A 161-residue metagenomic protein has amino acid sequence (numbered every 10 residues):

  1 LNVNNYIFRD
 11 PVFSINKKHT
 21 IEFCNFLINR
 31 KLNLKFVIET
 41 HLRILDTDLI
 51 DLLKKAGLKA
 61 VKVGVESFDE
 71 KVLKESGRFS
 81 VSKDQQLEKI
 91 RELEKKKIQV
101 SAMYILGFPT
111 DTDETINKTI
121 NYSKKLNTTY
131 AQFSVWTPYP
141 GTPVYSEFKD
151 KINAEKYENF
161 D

Functional and structural regions predicted by a protein language model:
N2: Phosphate-binding active sites in nucleotide-utilizing proteins
N5: Glycine-rich, aromatic-lined ligand/substrate-binding cores of catalytic and carbohydrate-binding domains
R9-V12: Glycine-rich Rossmann NAD(P)(H)-binding loop
S14-K17, F26-D161: A structural motif corresponding to the C-terminal lobe/cap of the Radical SAM core domain
